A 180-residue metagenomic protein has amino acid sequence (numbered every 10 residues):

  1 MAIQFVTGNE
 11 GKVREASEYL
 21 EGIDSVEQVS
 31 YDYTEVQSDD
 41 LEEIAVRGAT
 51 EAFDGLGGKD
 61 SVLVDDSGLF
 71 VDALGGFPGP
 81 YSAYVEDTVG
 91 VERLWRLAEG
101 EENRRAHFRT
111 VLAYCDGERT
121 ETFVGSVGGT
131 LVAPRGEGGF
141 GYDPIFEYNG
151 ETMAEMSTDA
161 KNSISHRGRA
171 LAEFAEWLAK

Functional and structural regions predicted by a protein language model:
A2-Q4, G11-K180: Anionic-ligand binding patches
